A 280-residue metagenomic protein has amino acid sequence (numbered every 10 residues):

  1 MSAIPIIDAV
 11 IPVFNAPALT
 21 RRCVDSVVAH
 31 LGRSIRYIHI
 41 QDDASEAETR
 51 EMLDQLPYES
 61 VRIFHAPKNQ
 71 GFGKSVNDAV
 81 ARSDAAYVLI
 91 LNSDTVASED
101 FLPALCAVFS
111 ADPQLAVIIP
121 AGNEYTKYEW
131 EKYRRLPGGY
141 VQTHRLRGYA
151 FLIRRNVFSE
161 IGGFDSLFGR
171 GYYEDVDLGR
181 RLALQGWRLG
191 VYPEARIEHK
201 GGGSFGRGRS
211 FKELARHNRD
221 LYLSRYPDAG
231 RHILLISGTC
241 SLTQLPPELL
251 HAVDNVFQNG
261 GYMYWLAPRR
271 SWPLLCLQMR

Functional and structural regions predicted by a protein language model:
I7-L19, C23, H30-L31, V108 (+1 more regions): A conserved hydrophobic helix/loop-capping motif in glycosyltransferases and polysaccharide synthases
D25-I35, N255-Q258: Short, acidic, metal-binding catalytic loop of nucleotide-sugar glycosyltransferases
I35-A44, R62-A66, L266: Short beta-strand/loop segment that forms part of the nucleotide-sugar
D42-E51, R270-W272: A conserved acidic beta->alpha catalytic loop
A66-S83, Y133: Glycine-rich, basic loop-to-helix element that forms the pyrophosphate-binding segment of sugar-nucleotide handling
V88: Short aromatic/hydrophobic "clamp" motif used to bind/position activated sugar donors
V96-E131: Conserved donor NDP-sugar-binding/catalytic core segment of glycosyltransferases
A150-I153, V157-G162, L167-E198, G203: A short, conserved alpha-helix in the catalytic core of glycosyltransferases
